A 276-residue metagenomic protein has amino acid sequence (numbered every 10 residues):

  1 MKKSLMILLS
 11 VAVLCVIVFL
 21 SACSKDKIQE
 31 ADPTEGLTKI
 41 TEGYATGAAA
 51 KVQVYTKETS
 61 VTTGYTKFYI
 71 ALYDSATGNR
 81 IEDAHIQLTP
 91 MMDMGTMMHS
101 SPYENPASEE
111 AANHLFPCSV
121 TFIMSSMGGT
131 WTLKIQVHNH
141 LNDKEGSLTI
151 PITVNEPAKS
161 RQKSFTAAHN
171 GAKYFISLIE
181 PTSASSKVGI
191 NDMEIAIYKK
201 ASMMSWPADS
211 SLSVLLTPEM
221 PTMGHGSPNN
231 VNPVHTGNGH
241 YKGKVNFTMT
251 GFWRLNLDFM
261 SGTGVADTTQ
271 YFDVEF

Functional and structural regions predicted by a protein language model:
V18-A22: C-terminal motif of bacterial Sec signal peptides marking the signal peptidase cleavage site
S24-M97: Acidic/polar, low-complexity intrinsically disordered N-terminal segments immediately downstream of a Sec signal
V61-A76, I176-S177, I190-M203: Beta-strand-rich structural segments
T77, M127-G128, H138-E145, M260-T269: Short acidic/polar inter-strand loop motif in beta-rich domains
D93-N113, P221-N238: Low-complexity "stalk/linker" and mucin-like segments enriched in Ser/Thr/Pro/Ala/Gly
S108-T121, G129, H235-K244: Aromatic sugar-binding surface patches on proteins that engage polysaccharides or sugar-phosphate polymers
T121-G128, H140, N246-T250, G262 (+1 more regions): Short, surface-exposed loop/turn segments at beta-strand-coil junctions that are enriched for proline with nearby
S125-M193: Surface-exposed beta-loop interaction hotspot
